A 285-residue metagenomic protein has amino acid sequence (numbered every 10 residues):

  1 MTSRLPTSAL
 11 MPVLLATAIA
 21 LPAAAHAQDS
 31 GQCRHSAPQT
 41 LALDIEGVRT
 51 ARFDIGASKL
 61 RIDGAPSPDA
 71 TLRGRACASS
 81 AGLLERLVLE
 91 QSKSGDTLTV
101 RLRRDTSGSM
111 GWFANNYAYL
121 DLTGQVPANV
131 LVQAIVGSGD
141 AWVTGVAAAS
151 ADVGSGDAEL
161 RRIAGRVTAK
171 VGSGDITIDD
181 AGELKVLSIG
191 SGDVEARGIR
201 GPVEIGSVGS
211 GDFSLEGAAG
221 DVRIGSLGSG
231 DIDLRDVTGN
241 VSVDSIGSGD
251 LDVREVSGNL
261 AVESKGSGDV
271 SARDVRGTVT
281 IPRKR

Functional and structural regions predicted by a protein language model:
M1-T7: N-terminal secretory signal peptides that target proteins for export/translocation
A9-L21: Bacterial N-terminal signal peptides
A25-V136, W142-V153, D157-V171, D175-S188 (+5 more regions): Acidic (Asp/Glu) and glycine-rich low-complexity loops/linkers that are typically intrinsically disordered
L60, D193-V194, D212-F213, D231-I232 (+2 more regions): Short loop/beta submotifs within extracellular cysteine-rich repeat domains
D233, G239-S242, D252, G258-A261 (+1 more regions): Extracytoplasmic/luminal low-complexity segments enriched in Pro/Gly and acidic/polar residues that act as flexible
